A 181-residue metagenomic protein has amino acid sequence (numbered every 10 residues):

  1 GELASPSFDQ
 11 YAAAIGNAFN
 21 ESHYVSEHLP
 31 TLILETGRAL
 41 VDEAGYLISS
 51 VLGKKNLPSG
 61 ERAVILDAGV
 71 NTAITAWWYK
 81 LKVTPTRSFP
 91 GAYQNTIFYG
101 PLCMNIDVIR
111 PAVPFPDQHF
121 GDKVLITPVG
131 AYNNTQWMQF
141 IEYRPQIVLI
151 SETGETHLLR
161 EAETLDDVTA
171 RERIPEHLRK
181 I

Functional and structural regions predicted by a protein language model:
G1-L32: Acidic, glycine-rich loop-and-beta core segments that form the ion-binding/anion-interacting portion of active sites
E21-I181: Charged (often Lys/Glu-rich) extended helix/loop segments that serve as interaction or gating elements
